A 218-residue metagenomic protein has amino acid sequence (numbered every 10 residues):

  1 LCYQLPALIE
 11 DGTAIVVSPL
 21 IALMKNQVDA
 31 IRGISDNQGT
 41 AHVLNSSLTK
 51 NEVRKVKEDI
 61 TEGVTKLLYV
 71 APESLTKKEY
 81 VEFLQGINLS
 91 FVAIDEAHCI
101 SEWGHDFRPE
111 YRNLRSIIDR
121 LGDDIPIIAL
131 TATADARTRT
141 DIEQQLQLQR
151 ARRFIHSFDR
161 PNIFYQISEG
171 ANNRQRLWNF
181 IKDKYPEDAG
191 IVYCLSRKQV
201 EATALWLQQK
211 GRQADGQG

Functional and structural regions predicted by a protein language model:
L1-L5, I15-S18: Walker A/P-loop
P6-T13, K25-G218: Helicase motor core with emphasis on the C-terminal RecA-like subdomain
A22: Conserved Rossmann-like nucleotide-cofactor binding loop
